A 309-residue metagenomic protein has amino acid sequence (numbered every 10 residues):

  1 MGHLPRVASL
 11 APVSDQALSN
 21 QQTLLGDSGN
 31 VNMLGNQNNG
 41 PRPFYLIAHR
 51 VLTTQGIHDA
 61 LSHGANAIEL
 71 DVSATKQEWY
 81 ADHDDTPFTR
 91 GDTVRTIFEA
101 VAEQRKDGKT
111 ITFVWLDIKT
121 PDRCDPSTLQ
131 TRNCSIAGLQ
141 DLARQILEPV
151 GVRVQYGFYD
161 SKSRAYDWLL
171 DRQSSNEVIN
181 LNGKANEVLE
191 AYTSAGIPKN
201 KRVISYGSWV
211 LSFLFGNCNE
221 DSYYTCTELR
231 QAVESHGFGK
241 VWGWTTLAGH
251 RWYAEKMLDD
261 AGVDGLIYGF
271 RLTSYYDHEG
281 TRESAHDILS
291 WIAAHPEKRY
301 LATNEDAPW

Functional and structural regions predicted by a protein language model:
G2-W309: Phosphate-group recognition and catalysis centered on beta-loop-alpha active-site segments
